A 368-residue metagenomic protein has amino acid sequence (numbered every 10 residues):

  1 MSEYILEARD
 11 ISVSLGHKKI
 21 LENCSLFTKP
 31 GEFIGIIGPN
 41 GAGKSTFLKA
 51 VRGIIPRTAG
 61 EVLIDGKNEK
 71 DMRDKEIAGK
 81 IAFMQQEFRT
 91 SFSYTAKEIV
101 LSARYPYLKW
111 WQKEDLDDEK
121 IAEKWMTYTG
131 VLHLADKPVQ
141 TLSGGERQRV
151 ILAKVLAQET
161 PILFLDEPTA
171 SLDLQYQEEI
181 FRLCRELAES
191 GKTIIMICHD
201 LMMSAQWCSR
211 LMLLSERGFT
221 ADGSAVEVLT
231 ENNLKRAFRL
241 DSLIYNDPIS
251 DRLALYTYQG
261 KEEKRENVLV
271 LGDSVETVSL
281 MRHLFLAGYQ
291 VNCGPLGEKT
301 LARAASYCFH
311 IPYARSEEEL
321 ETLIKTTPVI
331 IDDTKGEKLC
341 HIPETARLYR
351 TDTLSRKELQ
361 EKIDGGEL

Functional and structural regions predicted by a protein language model:
I37-P39: The feature captures the beta-strand-to-loop junction immediately N-terminal to the Walker
R52: Helix-to-loop junction immediately C-terminal to a conserved catalytic motif
G60-N68, I77: Conserved ABC transporter NBD signature motif
L101, L116-L134, E159: Conserved ABC ATPase "signature" region
P138-L142, E146: Conserved ABC ATPase signature
L163-E167: Catalytic Walker B motif of ABC-type/P-loop ATPase nucleotide-binding domains
R239-Y313, I331-D333, T351, R356-L368: ABC ATPase nucleotide-binding domains
